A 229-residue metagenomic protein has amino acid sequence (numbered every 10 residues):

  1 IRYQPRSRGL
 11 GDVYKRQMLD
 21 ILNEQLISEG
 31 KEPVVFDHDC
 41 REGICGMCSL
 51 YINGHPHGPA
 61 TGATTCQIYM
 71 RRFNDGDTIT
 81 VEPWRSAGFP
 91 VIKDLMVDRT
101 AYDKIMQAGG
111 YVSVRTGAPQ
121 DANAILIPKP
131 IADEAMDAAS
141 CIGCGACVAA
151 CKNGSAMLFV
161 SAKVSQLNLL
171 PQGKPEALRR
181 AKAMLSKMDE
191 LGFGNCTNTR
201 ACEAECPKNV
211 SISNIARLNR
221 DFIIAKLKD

Functional and structural regions predicted by a protein language model:
I1-Y14: Single conserved hydrophobic/aromatic residue that forms the stacking wall/gate of nucleotide- or nucleobase-binding
K15-E32, I79-D229: Ferredoxin-type iron-sulfur electron-transfer modules in oxidoreductases and energy-metabolism complexes
D20-I21, D39, S49-Y51: DNA-contacting interfaces and partner/effector-binding or oligomerization modules in DNA-centric proteins
V35-M47: Short, structured protein-protein interaction patches enriched in aromatics and acidic/basic residues, typified by
I44, L50-I52, C202: Functionalized membrane-embedded alpha-helices
I52-G76, V81: Glycine-rich phosphate/adenylate-binding loop and adjacent beta-alpha elements of nucleotide- or dinucleotide-binding
